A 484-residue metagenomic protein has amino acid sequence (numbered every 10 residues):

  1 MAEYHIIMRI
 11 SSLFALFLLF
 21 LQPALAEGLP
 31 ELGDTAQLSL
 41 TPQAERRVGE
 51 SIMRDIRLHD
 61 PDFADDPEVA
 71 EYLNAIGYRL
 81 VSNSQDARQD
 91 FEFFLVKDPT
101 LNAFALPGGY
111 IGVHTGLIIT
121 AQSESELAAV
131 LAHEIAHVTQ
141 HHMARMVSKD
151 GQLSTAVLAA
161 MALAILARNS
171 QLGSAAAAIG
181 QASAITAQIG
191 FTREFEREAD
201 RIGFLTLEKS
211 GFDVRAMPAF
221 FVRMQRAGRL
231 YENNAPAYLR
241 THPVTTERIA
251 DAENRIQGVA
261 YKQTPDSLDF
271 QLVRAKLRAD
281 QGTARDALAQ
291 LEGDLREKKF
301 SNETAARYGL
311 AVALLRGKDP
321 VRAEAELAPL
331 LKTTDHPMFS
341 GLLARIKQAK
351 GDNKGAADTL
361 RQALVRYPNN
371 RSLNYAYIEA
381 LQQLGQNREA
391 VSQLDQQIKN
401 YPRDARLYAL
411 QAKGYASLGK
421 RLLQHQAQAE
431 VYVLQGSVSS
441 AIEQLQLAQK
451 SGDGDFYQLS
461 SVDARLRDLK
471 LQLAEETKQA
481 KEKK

Functional and structural regions predicted by a protein language model:
A2-F104, A227-L230, A289, N353 (+5 more regions): Hydrophobic or amphipathic, alpha-helical segments that drive membrane association/targeting
L32-S39, E50, D62, E71 (+7 more regions): Extracytoplasmic and endomembrane cell-envelope/extracellular-matrix remodeling and assembly machinery
I111, T120, V138, V259 (+8 more regions): TPR/TPR-like alpha-solenoid repeats
G112, E126-E134, V138, S174 (+1 more regions): Short alpha-helical catalytic segment bearing the HExxH-like zincin motif of zinc-dependent metalloproteases
G112-A129, I189-E194: Short pre-active-site segment immediately N-terminal to the catalytic Zn-binding motif
S125, I135-Q152: Catalytic Zn2+-binding segment of zinc metalloproteases
S154-N169, A175-A187: Membrane-active amphipathic alpha-helices enriched in small hydrophobic residues
